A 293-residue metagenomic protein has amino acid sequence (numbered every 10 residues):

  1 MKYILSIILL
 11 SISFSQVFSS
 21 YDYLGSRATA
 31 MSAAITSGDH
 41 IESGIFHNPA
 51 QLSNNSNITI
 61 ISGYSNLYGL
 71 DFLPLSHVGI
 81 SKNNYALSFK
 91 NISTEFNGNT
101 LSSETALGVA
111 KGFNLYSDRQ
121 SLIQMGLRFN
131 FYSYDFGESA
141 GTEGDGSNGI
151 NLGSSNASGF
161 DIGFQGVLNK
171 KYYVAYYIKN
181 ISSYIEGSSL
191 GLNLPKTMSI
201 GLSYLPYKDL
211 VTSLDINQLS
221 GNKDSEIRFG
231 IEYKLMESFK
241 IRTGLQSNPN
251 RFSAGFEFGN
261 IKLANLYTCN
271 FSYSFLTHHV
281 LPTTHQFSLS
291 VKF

Functional and structural regions predicted by a protein language model:
M1-I4, S117-R119: Positively charged n-region of N-terminal signal peptides that target proteins for export
Y3-S13: Sec-dependent N-terminal signal peptides
Q16-F293: Subset of outer-membrane beta-barrel
